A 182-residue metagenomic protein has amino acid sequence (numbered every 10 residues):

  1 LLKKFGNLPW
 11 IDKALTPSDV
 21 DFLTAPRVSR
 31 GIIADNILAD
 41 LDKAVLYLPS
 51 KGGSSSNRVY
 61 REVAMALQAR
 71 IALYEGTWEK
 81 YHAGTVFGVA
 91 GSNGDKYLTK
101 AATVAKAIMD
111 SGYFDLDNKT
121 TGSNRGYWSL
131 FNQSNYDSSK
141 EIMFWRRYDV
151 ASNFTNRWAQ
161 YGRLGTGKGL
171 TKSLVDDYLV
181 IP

Functional and structural regions predicted by a protein language model:
L1-Y60, A72-N93: Aromatic-anchored glycine-rich loop motif in surface-exposed flexible loops
A34, R61-E62, R70-P182: An aromatic- and glycine-enriched ligand-binding surface/loop that stacks and positions planar moieties
